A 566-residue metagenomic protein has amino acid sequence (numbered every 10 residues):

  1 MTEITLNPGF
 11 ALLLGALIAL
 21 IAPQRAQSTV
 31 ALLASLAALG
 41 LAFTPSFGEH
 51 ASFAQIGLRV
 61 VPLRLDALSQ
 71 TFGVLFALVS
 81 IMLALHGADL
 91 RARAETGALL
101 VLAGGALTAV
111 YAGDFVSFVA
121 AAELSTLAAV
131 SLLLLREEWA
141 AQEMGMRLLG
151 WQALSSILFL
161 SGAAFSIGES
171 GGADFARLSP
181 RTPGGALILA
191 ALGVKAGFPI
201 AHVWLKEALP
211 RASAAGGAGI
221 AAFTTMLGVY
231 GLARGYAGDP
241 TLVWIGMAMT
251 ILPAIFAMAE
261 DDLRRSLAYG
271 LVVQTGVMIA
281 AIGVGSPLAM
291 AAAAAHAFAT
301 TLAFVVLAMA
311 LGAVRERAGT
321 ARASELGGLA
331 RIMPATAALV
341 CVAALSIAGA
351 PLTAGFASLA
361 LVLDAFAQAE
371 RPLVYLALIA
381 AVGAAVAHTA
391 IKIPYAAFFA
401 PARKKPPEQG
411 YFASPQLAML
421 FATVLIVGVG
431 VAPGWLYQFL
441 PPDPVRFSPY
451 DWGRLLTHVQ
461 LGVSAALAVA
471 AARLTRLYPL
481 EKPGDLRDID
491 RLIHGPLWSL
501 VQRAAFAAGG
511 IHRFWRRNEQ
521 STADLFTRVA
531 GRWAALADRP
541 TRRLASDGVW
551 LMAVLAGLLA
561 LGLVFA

Functional and structural regions predicted by a protein language model:
M1-G97, G172, R177, V203 (+4 more regions): Transmembrane helix-loop-helix hairpins at membrane boundaries of multipass inner-membrane proteins
Q24-A34, M144-L149, R331-L339, G410-A422 (+1 more regions): Alpha-helical transmembrane segments and their helix-start/interface "positive-inside/aromatic belt" motifs in integral
I56-F72, L178-G185, A365-L376, P449-L455: Short aromatic-rich membrane-water interface segments that cap or initiate transmembrane helices in multi-pass membrane
L58-V60, E325, K404-K405, A530-R542: Cytosolic juxtamembrane amphipathic/interface segments immediately preceding and feeding into a transmembrane helix
L65-F76, A191-L192, Y375-A384, G453-A470: Hydrophobic alpha-helical transmembrane segments
M82-F118, A128-P406, G410, V431: Hydrophobic transmembrane alpha-helices and their helix-loop junctions in integral membrane proteins
Y411-A465: Hard-cation-handling environments
L436-L456, L477-A566: Aromatic-capped, Gly/Pro-kinked transmembrane alpha-helices
